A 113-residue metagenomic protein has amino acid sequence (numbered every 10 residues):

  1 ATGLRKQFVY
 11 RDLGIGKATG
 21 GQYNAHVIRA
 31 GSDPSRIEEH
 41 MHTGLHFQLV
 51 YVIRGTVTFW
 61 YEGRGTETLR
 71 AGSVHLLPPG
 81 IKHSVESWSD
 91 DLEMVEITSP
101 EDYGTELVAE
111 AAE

Functional and structural regions predicted by a protein language model:
A1-S32, E106-E113: A short, N-terminal "cap"/entry segment at the start of jelly-roll beta-barrel domains of the cupin/DSBH fold
A1-T2, S84-E113: Double-stranded beta-helix
K6-R11, S35, L45, I81 (+1 more regions): Short beta-strand or tight-loop elements that sit immediately N-terminal to catalytic metal-binding acidic residues
I15, V27-G31, M41-F59, I97-P100: Short, conserved beta-strand element in jelly-roll/cupin
H26, H75-L77, E96: Polar/charged side chains located within well-ordered beta-strands of beta-rich proteins
R36-G44, Y61, E67-T68, E86-S87: Short histidine-centered beta-strand/loop micro-motifs that create catalytic or ligand/metal-coordination sites
T56, G65, I81-K82, D90-D91: A generic "binding-loop/recognition-motif" signal
G63-G80: Short acidic-glycine-tyrosine-enriched beta hairpin
